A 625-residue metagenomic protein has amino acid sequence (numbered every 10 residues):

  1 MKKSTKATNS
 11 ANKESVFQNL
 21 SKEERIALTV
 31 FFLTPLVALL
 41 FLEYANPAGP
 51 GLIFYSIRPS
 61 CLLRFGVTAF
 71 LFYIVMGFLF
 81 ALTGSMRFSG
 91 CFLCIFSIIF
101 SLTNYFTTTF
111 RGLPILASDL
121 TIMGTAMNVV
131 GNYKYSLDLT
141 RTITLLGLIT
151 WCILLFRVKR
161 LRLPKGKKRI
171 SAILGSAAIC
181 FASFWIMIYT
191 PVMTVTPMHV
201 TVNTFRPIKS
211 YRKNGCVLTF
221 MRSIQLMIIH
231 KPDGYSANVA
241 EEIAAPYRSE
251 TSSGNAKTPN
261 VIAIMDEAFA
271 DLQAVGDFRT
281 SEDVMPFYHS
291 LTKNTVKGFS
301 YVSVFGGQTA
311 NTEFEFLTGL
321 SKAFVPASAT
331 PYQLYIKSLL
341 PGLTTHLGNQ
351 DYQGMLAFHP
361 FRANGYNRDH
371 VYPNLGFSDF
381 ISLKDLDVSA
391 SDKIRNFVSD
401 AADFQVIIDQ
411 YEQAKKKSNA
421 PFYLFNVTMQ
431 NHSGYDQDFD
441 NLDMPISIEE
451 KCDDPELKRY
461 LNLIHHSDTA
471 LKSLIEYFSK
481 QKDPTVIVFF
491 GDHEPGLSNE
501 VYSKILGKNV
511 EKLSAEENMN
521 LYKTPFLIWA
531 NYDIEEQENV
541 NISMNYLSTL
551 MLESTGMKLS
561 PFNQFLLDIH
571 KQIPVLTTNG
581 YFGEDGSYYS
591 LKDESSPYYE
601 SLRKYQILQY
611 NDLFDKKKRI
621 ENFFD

Functional and structural regions predicted by a protein language model:
K2-I208: Transmembrane and membrane-interface helices of multi-pass, inner-membrane envelope-modifying transferases
S21, A45-L62, S85, R212-L218 (+4 more regions): Alpha-helix capping and helix-coil boundary motifs
L63-V67, G124-M127, I143-T144, L218-M221 (+7 more regions): Generic detector of well-ordered alpha-helical segments enriched in charged/polar residues, highlighting helical
S89, L93, A117-L120, N214-L218 (+3 more regions): Short, well-ordered coil↔helix boundary/capping segments
R111, D119-N128, L139-I143, L218-I228 (+3 more regions): Short alpha-helical interface patches
L120-M123, K213-M221, M285, A310-E313 (+1 more regions): Alpha-helix initiation and N-capping motif
M187-A263: Membrane-interface segments at or immediately adjacent to transmembrane helices that form the boundary between
R248-A256, A263-D266, D271-D625: Solvent-exposed soluble domains appended to multi-pass membrane proteins
